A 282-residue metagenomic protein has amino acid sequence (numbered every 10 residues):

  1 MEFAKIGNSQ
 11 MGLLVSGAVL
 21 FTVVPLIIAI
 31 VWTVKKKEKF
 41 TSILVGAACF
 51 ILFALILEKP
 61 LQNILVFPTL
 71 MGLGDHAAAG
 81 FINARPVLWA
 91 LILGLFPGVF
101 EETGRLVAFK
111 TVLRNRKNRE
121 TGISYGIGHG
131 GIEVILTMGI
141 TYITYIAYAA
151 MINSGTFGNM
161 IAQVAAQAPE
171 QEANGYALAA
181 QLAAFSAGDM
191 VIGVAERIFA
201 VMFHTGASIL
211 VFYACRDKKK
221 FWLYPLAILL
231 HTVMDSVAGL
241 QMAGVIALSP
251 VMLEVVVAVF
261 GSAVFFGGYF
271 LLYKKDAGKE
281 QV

Functional and structural regions predicted by a protein language model:
M1-V282: Hydrophobic alpha-helical segments at protein termini of multi-pass membrane proteins
